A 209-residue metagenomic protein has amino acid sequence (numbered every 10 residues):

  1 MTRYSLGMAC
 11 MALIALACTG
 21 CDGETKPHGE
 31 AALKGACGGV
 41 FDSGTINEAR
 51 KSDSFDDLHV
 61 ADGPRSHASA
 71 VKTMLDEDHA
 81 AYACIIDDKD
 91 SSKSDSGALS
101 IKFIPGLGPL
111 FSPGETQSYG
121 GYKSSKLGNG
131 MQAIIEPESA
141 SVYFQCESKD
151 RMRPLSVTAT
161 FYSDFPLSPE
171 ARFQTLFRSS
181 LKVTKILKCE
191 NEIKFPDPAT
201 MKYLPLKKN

Functional and structural regions predicted by a protein language model:
M1-A9: Bacterial N-terminal signal peptides that target proteins for export
A9-A15: Hydrophobic helical h-region of N-terminal Sec-dependent signal peptides in bacterial secretory/periplasmic proteins
L16-G20: C-terminal motif of bacterial Sec signal peptides marking the signal peptidase cleavage site
T25-K185, E192-N209: A small/polar (G/S/T-enriched), proline-flanked helix-loop surface module common in exported/cell-envelope proteins
